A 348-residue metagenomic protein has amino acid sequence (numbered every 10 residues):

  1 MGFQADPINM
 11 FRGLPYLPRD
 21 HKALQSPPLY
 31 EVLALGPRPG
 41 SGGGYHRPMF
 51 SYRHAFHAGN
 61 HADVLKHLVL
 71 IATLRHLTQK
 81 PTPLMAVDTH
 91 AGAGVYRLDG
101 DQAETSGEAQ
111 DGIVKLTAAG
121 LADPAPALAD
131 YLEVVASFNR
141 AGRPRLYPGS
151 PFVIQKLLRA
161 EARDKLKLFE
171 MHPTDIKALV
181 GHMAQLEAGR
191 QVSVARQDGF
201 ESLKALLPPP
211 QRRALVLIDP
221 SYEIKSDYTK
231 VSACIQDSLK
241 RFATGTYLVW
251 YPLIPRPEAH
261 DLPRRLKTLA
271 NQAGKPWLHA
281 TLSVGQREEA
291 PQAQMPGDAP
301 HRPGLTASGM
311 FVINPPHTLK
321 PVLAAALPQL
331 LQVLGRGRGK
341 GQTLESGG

Functional and structural regions predicted by a protein language model:
M1-F3, P7-L17: Polybasic, low-complexity intrinsically disordered segments
A5-I8, L29, H46, K66: Low-complexity, intrinsically disordered short peptide segments enriched in small/polar/basic residues
F11, P18-K22, D101: N-terminal low-complexity, intrinsically disordered patches enriched in charged
Y16, Q25-P28, V32, S41 (+1 more regions): Short, positively charged and aromatic/hydrophobic N-terminal segments
G44-G348: Class I S-adenosyl-L-methionine-dependent methyltransferase catalytic core
